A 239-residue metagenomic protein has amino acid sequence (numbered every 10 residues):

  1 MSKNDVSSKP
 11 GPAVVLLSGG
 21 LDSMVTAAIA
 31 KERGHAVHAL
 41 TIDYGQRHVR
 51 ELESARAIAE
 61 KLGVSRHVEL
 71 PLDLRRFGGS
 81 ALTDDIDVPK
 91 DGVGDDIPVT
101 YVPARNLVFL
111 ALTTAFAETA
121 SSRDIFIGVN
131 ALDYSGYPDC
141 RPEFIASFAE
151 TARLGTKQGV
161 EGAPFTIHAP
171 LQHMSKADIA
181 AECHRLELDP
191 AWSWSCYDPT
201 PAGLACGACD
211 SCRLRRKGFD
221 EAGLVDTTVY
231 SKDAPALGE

Functional and structural regions predicted by a protein language model:
S2-D5, D233, L237-E239: Iron-sulfur (Fe-S) cluster-binding modules
S2-L186: ATP-dependent adenylation/nucleotidyltransferase module used to activate substrates
G63-R66, D189, D198-G203: Short, charged helix-to-loop "capping" segments that act as catalytic/coupling loops
A163-I167, A205-D210: Glycine-rich, flexible loop segments associated with nucleotide phosphate handling
S175-D198, L237-G238: Short, charged low-complexity linear segments at domain edges
W192, A202-L204, D210-L237: Iron-sulfur (Fe-S) cluster-binding segments and ferredoxin-like electron-carrier domains, especially [2Fe-2S]
